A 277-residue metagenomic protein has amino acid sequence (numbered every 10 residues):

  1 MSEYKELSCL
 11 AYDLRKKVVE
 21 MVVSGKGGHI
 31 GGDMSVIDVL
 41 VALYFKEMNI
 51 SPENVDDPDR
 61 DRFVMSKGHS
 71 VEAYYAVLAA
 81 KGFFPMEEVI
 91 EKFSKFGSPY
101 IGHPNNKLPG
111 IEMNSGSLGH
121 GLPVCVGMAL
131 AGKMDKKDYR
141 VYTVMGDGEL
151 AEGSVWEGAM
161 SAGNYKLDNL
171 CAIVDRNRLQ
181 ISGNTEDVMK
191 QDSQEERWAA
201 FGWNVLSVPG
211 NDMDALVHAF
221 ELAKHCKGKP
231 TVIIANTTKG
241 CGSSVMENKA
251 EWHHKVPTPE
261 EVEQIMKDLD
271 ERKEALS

Functional and structural regions predicted by a protein language model:
M1-L14: N-terminal hydrophobic or amphipathic helices/low-complexity stretches enriched in small/hydrophobic/Pro/Gly
E6, V18-M21, D33-N164: Cofactor-binding active-site loop characterized by glycine-rich and histidine/acidic residues
A11-G27, D175-N177: N-terminal capping segment at the start of a domain
V64, C171, S207, V232-I234: Structured core elements
H69-S70, Y74, N177-R178, D212 (+1 more regions): Glycine-rich beta-alpha junction loops
Y75-A76, S154-W156, S182-E186, G242-N248: Short acidic, glycine/serine/threonine-rich loops at helix termini
G110, N114-S117, L122-C226: Thiamine diphosphate
M213-S277: Glycine/aspartate-rich loop-and-adjacent alpha/beta segment that forms the canonical ThDP
